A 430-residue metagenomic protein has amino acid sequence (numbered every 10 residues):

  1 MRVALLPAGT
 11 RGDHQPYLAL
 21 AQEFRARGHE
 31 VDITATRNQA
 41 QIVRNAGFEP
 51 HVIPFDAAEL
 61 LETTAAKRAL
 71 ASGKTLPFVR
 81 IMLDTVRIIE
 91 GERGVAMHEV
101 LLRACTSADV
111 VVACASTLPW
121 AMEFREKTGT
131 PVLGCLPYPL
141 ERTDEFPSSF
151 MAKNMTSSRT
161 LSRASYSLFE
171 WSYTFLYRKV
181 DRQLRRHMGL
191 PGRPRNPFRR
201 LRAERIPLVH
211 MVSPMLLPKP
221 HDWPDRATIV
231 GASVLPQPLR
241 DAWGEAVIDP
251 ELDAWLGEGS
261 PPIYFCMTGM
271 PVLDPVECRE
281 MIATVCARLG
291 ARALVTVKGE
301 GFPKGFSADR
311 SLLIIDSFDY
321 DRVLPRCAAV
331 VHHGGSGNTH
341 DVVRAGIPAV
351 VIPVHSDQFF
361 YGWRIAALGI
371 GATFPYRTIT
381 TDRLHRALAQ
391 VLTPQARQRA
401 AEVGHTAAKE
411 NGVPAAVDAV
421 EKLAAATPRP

Functional and structural regions predicted by a protein language model:
M1-H51: N-terminal subdomain of nucleotide-sugar transferases
I53-A108, D181: Phosphate/nucleotide-donor binding subsite
E90-R163, M215-L217: Conserved nucleotide-sugar donor-interacting segment of glycosyltransferase catalytic cores, predominantly GT-B
V111-A113, D316-W363: A donor-sugar binding/catalytic signature common to diverse glycosyltransferases and related nucleotide-sugar
L133-P218, P224-R226: Active-site-proximal region of nucleotide-activated glycan assembly enzymes, centered on histidine/acidic-rich loops
V212-A329: Donor-nucleotide binding loops and adjacent catalytic segments primarily of GT-B fold Leloir glycosyltransferases
S356-A387, Q398: Change "using UDP/GDP/dTDP sugars" to "using nucleotide sugars
T381-P430: C-terminal amphipathic helix plus adjacent low-complexity, charged tail appended to glycosyltransferase catalytic
